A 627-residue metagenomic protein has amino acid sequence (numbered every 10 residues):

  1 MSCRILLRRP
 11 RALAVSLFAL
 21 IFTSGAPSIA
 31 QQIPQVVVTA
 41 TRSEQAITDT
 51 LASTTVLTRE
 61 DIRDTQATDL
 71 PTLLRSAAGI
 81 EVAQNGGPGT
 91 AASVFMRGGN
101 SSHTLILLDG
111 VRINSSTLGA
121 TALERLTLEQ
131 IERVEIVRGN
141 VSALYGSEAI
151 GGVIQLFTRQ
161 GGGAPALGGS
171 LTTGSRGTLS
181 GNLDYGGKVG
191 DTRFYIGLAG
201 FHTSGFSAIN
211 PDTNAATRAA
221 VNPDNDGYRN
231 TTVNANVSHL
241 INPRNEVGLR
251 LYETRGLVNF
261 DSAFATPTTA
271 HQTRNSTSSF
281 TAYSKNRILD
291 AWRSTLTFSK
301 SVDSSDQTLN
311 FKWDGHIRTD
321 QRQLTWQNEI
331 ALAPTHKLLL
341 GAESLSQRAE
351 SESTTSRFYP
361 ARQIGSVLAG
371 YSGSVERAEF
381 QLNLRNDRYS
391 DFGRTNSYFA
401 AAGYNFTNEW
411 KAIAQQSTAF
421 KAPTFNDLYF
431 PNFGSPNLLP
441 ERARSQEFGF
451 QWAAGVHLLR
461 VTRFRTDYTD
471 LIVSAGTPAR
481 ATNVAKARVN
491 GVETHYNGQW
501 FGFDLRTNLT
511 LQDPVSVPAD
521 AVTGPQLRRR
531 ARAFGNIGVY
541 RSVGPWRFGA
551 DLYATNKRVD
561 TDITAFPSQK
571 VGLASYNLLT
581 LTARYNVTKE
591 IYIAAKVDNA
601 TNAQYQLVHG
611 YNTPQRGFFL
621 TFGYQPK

Functional and structural regions predicted by a protein language model:
I33-T65, S93, S101: N-terminal periplasmic "start-of-domain" segments of outer-membrane beta-barrel proteins
P34, P71, R75-V111, S115 (+1 more regions): Extracytoplasmic beta-strand/coil segments of soluble accessory domains associated with Gram-negative outer-membrane
V111-R138: Short acidic/polar hinge/loop motifs at secondary-structure boundaries that mediate gating or recognition
S142-A143, Q155, G162-A164, G168-T172 (+1 more regions): Periplasmic-side early beta-strands and strand-to-turn transitions of outer-membrane beta-barrels
D191-F194, R244-V247, L257, I288-L296 (+7 more regions): Repeated loop/turn-to-beta-strand initiation elements of outer-membrane beta-barrel proteins
V221-L338, A342-Q347, L458-L459: Outer-membrane beta-barrel domain signature, strongest for Gram-negative TonB-dependent receptors and also present
T266-S279, Y283-R287, I317-D320, A361-R362 (+7 more regions): Outer-membrane beta-barrel signature, preferentially recognizing the C-terminal barrel domain of Gram-negative
P334, S374-F380, F464-D467, N483-I563 (+2 more regions): Gram-negative outer-membrane beta-barrel transporters
